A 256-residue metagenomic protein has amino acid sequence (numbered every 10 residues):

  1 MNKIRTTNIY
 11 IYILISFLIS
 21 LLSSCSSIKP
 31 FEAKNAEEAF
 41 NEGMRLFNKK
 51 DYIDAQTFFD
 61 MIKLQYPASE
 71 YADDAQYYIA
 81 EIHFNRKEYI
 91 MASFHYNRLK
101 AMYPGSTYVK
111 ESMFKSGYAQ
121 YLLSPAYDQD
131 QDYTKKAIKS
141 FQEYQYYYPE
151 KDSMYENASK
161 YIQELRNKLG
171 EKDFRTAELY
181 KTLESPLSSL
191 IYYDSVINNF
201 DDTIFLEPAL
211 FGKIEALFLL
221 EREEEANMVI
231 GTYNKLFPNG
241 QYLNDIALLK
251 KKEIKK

Functional and structural regions predicted by a protein language model:
N2-T6, L21-K256: Acidic, polar-rich low-complexity tracts and alpha-helical solenoid repeat scaffolds
Y12-L21: Bacterial N-terminal signal peptides
